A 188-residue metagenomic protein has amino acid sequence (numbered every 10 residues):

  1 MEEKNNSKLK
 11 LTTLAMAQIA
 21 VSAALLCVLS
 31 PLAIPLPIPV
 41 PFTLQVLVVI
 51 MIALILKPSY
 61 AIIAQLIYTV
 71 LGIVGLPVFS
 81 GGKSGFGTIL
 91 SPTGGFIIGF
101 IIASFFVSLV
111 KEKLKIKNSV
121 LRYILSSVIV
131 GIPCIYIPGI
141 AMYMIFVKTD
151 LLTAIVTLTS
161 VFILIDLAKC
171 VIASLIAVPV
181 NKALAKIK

Functional and structural regions predicted by a protein language model:
M1-A20, T153-K188: Alpha-helical transmembrane segments and their cytosolic interface
E2-I62: Hydrophobic transmembrane alpha-helices
E2-N6, L14, I19-V21, V28 (+1 more regions): Short helix-perturbing small/polar motifs within transmembrane alpha-helices
A20, A24, V28, M51 (+11 more regions): Generic alpha-helical transmembrane segments of integral inner-membrane proteins, especially permease/transport modules
S30, I34, V107, K111 (+6 more regions): Membrane-water interface at transmembrane helix exits
S30-P41, T69-A103: Interfacial aromatic-anchored transmembrane helix boundaries in multi-pass membrane proteins
A61-Q65, Y123-I124, A154, C170: Alpha-helical transmembrane segments and their helix-entry boundary regions
L76-G82, M142-V156: Interfacial helix-loop-helix junctions of multi-pass membrane proteins
